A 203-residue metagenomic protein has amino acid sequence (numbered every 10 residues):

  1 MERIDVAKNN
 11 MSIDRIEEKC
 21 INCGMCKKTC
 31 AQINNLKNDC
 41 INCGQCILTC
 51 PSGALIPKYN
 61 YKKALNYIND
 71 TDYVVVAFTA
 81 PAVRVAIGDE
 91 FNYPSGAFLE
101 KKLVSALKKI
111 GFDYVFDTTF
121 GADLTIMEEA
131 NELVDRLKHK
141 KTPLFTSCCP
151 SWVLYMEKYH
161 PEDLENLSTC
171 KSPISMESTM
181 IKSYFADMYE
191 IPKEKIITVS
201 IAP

Functional and structural regions predicted by a protein language model:
M1-R15, K19-Y61: Iron-sulfur cluster-binding cysteine motifs and their immediate structural context in ferredoxin-like electron-transfer
P57-P203: Iron-sulfur-associated redox domains of electron-transfer enzymes in respiratory and anaerobic energy metabolism
